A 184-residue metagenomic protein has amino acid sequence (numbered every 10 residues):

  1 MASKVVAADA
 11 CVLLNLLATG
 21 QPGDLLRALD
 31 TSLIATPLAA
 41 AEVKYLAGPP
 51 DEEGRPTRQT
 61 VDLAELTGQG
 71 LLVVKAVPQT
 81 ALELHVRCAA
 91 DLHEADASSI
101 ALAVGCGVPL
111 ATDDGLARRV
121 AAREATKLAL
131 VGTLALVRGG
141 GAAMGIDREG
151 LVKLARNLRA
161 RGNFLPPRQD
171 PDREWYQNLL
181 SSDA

Functional and structural regions predicted by a protein language model:
A2-V108, G115-E124, L128, L134-G140 (+1 more regions): Active-site-proximal, substrate-binding regions of enzyme catalytic domains and RNA-binding/basic surfaces
